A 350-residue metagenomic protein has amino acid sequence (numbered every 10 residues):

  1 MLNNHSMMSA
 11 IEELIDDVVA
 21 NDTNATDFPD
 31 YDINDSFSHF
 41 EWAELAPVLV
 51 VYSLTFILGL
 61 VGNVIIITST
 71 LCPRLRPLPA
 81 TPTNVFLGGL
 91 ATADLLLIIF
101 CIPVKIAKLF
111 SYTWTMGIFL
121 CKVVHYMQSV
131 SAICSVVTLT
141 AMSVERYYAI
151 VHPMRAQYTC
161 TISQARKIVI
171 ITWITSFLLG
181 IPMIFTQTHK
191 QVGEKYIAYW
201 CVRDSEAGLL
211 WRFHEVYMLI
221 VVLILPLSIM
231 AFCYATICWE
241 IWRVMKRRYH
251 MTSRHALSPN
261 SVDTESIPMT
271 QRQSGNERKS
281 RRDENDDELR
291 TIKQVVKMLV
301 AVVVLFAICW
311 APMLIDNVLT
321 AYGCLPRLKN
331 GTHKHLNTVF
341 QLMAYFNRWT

Functional and structural regions predicted by a protein language model:
M1-V61: Extracellular N-terminal segment of 7TM GPCRs
I11, C238-L289, G323: Intrinsically disordered, low-complexity cytoplasmic regulatory segments of eukaryotic proteins
F28-H39, L109-I133, H152, Q157-R166 (+6 more regions): Loop architecture of class A 7-transmembrane GPCRs
E41-S53, R76-V144, Y148-I162: Extracellular TM2-ECL1-early TM3 structural module of rhodopsin-like
V50-S53, I57, V61-V64, I99 (+8 more regions): Generic alpha-helical transmembrane segments of integral inner-membrane proteins, especially permease/transport modules
L54-I57, G89-T92, P103, L120-V123 (+8 more regions): Hydrophobic residues within alpha-helical transmembrane segments of multi-pass solute transporters/permease subunits
I229-M230, K297, V303-V318, N337-T350: Seventh transmembrane helix
